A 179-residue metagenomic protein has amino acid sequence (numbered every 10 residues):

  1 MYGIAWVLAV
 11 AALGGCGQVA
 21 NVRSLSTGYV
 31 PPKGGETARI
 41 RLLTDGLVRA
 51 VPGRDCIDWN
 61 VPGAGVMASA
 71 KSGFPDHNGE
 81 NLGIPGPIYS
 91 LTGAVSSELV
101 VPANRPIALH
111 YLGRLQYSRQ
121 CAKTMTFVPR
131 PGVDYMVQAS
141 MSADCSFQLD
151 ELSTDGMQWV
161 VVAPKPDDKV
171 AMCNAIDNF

Functional and structural regions predicted by a protein language model:
M1-V19: Sec-dependent bacterial lipoprotein signal peptides
C16-T126, D134-F179: Short loop/turn and low-complexity linker motifs enriched in small/turn-promoting residues
P131: Extracellular interaction modules
